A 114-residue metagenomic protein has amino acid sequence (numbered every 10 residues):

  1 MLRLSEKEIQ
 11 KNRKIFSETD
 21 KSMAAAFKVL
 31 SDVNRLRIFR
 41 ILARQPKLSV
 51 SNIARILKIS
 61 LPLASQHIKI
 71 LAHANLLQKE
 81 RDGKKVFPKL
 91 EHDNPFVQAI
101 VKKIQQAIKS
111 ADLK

Functional and structural regions predicted by a protein language model:
M1-K7, K11-N12, K109: Histidine-/acidic- and/or cysteine-rich, low-complexity loops and terminal segments associated with membrane
E8-F27: Short, Lys/Arg-enriched N-terminal segment that forms or immediately precedes the first helix of a structured domain
K11, R44, F87-K114: Conserved segment of winged-helix/HTH DNA-binding domains
K21-P62, D82-P95: N-terminal helix-turn-helix DNA-binding core of bacterial DNA-binding proteins
L30, I68-K69: Generic helix-packing signal
R55, Q66, A72-H73: Alpha-helical residues within the helix-turn-helix
K69-I70, I108: Intrinsic structural disorder/low-complexity segments
